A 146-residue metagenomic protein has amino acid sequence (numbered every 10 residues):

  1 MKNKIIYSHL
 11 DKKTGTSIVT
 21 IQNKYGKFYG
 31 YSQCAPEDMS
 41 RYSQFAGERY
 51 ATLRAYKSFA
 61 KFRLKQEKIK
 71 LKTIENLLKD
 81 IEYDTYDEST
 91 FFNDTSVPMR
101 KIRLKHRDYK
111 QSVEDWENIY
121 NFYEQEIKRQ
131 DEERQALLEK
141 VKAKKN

Functional and structural regions predicted by a protein language model:
M1-K142: Catalytic phosphate/metal-binding cores of nucleic-acid and nucleotide-processing enzymes, i.e., regions that mediate
K145-N146: Extended, compositionally simple fibrous regions characteristic of intermediate-filament-like scaffolds
